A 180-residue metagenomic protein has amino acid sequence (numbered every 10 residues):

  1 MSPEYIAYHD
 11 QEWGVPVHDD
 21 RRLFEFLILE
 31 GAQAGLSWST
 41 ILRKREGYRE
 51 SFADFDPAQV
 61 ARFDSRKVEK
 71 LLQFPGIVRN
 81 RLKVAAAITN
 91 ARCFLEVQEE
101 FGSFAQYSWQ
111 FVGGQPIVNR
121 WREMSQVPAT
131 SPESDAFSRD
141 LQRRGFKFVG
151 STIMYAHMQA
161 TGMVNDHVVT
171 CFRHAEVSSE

Functional and structural regions predicted by a protein language model:
M1-E180: HhH-family (HhH-GPD) DNA N-glycosylase catalytic core used in base-excision repair
